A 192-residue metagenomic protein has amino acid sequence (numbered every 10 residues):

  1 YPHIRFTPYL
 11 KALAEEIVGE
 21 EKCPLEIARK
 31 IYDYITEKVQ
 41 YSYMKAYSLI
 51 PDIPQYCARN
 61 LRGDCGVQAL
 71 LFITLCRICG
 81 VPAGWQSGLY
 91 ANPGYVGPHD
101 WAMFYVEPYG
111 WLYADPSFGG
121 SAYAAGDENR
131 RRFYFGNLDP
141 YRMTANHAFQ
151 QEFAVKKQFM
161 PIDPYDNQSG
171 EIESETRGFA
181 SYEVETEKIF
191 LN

Functional and structural regions predicted by a protein language model:
Y1-K45, L49-Q55, R59: Acidic low-complexity segments
G19, R59-G63, N92, R132-F133: Alpha-helix capping and helix-loop boundary segments enriched in small/acidic/polar residues
P24-I31, L61-C76: Active-site nucleophilic cysteine motif
I31, Q55, L61, F104 (+1 more regions): Homeobox/homeodomain signature
D52-Y56, G97, Y123, D166: Short, surface-exposed, charged/polar-biased interaction segments
V67-F159: Hydrophobic/aromatic-rich core segments of domains that either
G136-N192: Low-complexity, Gly/Ser/Thr/Pro-rich intrinsically disordered linker/tail segments
